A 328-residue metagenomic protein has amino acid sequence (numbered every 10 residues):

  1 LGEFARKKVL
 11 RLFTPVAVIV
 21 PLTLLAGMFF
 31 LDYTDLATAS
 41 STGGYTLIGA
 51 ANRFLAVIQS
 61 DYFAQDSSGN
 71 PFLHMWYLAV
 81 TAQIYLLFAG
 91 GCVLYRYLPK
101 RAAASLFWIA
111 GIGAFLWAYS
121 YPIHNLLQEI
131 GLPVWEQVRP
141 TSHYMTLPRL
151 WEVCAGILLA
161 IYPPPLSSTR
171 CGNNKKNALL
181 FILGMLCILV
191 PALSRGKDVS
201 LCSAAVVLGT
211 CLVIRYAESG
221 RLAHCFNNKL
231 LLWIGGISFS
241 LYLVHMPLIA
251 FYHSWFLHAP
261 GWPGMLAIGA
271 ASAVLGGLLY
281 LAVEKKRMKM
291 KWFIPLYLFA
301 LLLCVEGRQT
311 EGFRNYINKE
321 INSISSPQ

Functional and structural regions predicted by a protein language model:
L1-K291, P295-A300: Membrane-interface helix/loop caps of multi-pass membrane proteins
L303-Q328: Membrane-interface segments at or immediately adjacent to transmembrane helices that form the boundary between
